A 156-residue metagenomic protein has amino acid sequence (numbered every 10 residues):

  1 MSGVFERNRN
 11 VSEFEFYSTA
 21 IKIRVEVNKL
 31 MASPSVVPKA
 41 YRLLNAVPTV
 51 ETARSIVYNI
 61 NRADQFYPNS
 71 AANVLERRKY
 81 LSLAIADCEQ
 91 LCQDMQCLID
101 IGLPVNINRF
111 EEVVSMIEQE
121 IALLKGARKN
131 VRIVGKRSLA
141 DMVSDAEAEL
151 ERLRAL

Functional and structural regions predicted by a protein language model:
M1-L156: Amphipathic alpha-helical assembly/interaction segments
